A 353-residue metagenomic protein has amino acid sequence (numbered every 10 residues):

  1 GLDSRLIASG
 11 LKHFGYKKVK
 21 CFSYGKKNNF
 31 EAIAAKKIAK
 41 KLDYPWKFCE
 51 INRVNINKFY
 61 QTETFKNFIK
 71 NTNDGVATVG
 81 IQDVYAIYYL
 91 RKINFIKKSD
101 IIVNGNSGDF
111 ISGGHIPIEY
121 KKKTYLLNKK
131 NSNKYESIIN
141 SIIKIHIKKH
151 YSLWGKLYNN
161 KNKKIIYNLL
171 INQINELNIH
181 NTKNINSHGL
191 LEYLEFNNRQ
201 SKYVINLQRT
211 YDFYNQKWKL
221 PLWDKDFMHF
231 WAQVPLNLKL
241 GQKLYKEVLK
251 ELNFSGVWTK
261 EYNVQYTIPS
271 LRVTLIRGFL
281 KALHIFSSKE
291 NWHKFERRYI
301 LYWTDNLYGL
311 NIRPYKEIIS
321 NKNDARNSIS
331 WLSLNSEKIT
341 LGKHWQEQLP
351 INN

Functional and structural regions predicted by a protein language model:
G1-K17: A phosphate-binding catalytic loop at a beta-strand-loop-alpha-helix junction that coordinates phosphoryl groups
L2-S4, K27-N29, R53-I56, S107-I111 (+4 more regions): Short, solvent-exposed loop/turn segments at secondary-structure junctions
F14, I38, E63-N67, G113-K130 (+1 more regions): Short secondary-structure boundary/capping segments
K18-K37: Catalytic or ion-translocation cores adjacent to nucleophile or general acid/base/metal-coordination motifs in diverse
A32, K36-K70: A conserved beta-strand->alpha-helix junction
T78-F95, Y193, V204-Q208: A conserved donor-nucleotide-binding helix/loop in the catalytic core of Leloir-type glycosyltransferases
I87-K161, T210, N215-K225: Active-site adenylate/phosphate-handling loop in enzymes that bind or generate adenylated species
K97, L153-N353: Adenosyl-5′-phosphate
